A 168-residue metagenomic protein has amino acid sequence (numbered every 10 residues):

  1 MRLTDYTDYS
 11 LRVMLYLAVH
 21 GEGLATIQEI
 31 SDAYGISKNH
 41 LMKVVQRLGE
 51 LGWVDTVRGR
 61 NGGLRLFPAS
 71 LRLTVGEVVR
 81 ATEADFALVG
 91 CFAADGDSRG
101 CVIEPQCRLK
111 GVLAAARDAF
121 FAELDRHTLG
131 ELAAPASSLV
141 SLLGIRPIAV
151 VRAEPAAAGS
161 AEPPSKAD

Functional and structural regions predicted by a protein language model:
V13-H20, A81: Short amphipathic alpha-helical elements of helix-turn-helix/winged-helix folds
M14, V45-Q46: Short, hydrophobic-biased segments on the C-terminal half of alpha helices that form "recognition helices"
A18-E22, P68-A69: Short helix-capping/hinge SLiMs at alpha-helix to coil transitions
I27-Y34: A short alpha-helical element within helix-turn-helix/winged-helix DNA-binding domains across DNA-binding proteins
N39: Key DNA-contact positions within bacterial/archaeal DNA-binding proteins
G52-N61, R65-F67: Beta-hairpin "wing" of winged helix-turn-helix
V75, A93-D168: C-terminal regulatory/oligomerization modules of transcriptional regulators
